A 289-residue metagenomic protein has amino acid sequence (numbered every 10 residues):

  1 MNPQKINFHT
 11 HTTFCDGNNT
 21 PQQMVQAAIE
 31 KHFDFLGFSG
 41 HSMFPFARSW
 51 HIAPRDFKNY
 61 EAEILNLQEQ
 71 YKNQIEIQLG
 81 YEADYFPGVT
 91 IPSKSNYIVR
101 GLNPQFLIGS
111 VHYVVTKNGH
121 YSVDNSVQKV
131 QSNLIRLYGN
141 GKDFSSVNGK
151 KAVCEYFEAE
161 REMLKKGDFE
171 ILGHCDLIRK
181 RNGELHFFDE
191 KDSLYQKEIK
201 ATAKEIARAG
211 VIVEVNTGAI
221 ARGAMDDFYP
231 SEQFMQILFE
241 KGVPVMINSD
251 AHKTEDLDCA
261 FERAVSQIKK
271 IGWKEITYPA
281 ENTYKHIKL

Functional and structural regions predicted by a protein language model:
M1-V99, Q105, R179-L194, T217 (+7 more regions): An N-terminally biased module of ancient metal coordination in phosphate/nucleic-acid-related enzymes
L36-F38, L107, L172, V213 (+1 more regions): Hydrophobic residues within beta-strands of alpha/beta enzymes
F57-R208: Extended substrate/RNA-proximal surfaces in nucleic-acid metabolism proteins
V123, L257, I276: Short clusters of hydrophobic/aromatic residues that line enzyme substrate/ligand-binding pockets
S193, A224-F228, I287-L289: Gly/Pro-rich active-site loop or hairpin
E198-S249: Glycine/small-residue-rich hydrophobic helix-like segments
K269-E275, P279, T283-L289: C-terminal regulatory/interaction regions
